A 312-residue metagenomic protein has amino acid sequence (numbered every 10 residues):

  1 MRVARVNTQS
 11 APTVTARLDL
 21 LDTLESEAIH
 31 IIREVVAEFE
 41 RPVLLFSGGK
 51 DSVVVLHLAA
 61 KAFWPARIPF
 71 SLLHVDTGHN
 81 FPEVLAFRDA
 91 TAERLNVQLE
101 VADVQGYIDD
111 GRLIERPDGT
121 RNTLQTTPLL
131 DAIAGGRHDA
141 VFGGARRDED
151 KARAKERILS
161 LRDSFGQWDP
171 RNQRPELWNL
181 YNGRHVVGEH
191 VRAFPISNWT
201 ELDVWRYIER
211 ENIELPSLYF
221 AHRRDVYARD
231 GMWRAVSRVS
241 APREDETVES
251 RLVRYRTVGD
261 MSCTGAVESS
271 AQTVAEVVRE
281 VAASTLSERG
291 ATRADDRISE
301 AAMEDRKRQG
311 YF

Functional and structural regions predicted by a protein language model:
R2-F312: Nucleotide-activated chemistry modules centered on ATP-dependent adenylation/adenylyltransferase
